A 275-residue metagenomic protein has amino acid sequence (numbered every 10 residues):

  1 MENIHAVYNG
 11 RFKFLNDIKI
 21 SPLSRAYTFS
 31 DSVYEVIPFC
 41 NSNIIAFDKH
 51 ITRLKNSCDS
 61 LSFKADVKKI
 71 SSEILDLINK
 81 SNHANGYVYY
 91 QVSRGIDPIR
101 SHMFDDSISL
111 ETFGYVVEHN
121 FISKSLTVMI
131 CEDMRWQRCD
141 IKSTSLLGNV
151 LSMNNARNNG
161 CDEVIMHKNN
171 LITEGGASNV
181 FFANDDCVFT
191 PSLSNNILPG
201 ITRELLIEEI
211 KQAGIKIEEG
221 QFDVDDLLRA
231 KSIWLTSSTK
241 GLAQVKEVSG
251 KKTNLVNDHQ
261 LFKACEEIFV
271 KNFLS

Functional and structural regions predicted by a protein language model:
M1-D76, P98-S275: Helix-start/capping segments and mature chain N-termini
K80-V92, I99: Ordered, amphipathic secondary-structure segments that act as subunit-interaction surfaces in large macromolecular
V92-S93, N169: Short, well-ordered beta-to-alpha junction loops that form the rim of enzyme active sites and present histidine/acidic
